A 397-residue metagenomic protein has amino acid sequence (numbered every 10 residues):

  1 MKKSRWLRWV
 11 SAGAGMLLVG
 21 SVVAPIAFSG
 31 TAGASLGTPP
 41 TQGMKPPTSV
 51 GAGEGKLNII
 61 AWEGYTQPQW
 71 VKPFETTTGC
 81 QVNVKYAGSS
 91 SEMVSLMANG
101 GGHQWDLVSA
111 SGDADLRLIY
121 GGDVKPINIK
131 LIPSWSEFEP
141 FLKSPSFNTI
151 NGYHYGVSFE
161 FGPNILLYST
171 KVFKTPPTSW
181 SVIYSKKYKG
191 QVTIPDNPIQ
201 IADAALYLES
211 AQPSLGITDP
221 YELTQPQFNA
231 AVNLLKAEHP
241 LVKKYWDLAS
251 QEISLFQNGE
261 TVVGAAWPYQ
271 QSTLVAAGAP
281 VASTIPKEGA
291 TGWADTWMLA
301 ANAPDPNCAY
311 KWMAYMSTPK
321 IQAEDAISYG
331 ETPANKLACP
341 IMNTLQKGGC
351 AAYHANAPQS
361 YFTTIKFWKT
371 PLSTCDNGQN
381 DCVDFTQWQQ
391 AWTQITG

Functional and structural regions predicted by a protein language model:
S21-Q42: C-terminal region of N-terminal signal peptides and the immediate post-cleavage residues of exported proteins
S35-L118: Early extracytoplasmic/lumenal segment of secretory-pathway proteins
I60-A61, Y65-Q67, E92, Q104-W105 (+1 more regions): Extracytoplasmic ligand-binding site segments that recognize negatively charged/polar headgroups
W105-S109, Y245, V262-W267, A282-S283: Paired acidic/hydrophobic, glycine-rich loop segments that form the ligand-binding mouth/hinge of periplasmic-binding
L118-I127, I150-Y153, T273-I285, G349-C350: Ligand-binding "clamshell"
A266, V275-S328, G397: Extracytoplasmic/periplasmic substrate-recognition and gating elements
A300-K366: Mature extracytoplasmic/periplasmic domains
T363-G397: Conserved C-terminal helix/tail region of periplasmic/extracytoplasmic solute-binding proteins
